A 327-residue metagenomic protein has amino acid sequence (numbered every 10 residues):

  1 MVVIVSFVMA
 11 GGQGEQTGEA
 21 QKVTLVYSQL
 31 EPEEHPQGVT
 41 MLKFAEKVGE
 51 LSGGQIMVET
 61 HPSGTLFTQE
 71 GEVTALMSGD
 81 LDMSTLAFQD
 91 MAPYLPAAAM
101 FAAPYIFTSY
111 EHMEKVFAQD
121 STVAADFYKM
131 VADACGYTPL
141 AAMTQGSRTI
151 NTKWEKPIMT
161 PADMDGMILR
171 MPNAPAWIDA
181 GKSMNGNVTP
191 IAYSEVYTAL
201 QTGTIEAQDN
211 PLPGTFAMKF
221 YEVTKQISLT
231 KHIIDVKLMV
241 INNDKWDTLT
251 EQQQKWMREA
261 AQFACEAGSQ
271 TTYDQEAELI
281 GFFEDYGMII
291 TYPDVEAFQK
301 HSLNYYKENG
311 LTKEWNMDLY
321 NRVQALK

Functional and structural regions predicted by a protein language model:
M1-G12: Sec-dependent N-terminal signal peptides of Gram-positive bacterial secreted proteins and lipoproteins
Q13-E114, D133, Y137-K327: N-terminal secretory/targeting leader peptides
T108-M130: A gly/proline- and charged-residue-enriched helix-loop-helix capping module
